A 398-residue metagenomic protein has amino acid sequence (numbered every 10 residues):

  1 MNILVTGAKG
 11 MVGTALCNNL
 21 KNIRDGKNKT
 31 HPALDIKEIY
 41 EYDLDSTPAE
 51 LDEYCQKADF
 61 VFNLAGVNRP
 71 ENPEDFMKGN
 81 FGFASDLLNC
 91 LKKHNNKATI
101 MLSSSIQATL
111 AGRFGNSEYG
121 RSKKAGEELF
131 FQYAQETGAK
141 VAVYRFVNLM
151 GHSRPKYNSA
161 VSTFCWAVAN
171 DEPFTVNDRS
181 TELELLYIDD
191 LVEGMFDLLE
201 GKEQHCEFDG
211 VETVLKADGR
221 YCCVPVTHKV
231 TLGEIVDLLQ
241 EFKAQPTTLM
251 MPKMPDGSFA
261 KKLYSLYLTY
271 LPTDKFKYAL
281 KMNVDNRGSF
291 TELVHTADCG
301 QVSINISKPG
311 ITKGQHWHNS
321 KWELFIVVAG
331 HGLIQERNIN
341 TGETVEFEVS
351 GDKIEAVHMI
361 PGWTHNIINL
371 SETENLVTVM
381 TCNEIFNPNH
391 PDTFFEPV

Functional and structural regions predicted by a protein language model:
M1-G26: N-terminal Rossmann NAD(P)H-binding glycine-rich loop of SDR-like oxidoreductase domains
L44-G82, D86, C90-K93, Q107-F114: NAD(P)H-binding glycine-rich loop region in Rossmannoid oxidoreductase-like domains and their noncatalytic homologs
S85-K124, T137, A142: Conserved Rossmann-fold NAD(P)-dependent oxidoreductase catalytic core, especially the SDR/UDP-sugar
F131-L183, I188-K202: NAD(P)-dependent short-chain dehydrogenase/reductase
D197, G201-M282: Mid/C-terminal beta-alpha module of Rossmann-like enzyme folds, strongest in SDR-family dehydrogenases/epimerases
D274-Q315: A short glycine-rich, His/Asp/Glu-containing loop-to-beta-strand
N338-W363: Short acidic-glycine-tyrosine-enriched beta hairpin
T341-E343, I368-V398: Double-stranded beta-helix
